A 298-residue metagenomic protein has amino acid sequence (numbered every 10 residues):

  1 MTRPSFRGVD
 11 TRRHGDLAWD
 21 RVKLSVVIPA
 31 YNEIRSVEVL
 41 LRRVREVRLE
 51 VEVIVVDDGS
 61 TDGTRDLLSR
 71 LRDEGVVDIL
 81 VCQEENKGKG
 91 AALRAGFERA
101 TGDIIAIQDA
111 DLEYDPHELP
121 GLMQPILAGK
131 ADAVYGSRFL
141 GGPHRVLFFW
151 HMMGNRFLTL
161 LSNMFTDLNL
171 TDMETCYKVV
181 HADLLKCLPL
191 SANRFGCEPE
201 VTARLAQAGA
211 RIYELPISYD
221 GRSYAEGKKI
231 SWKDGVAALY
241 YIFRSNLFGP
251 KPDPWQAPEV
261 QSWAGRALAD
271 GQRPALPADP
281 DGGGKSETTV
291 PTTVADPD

Functional and structural regions predicted by a protein language model:
M1-R21, F165-D167, L190-D298: Hydrophobic helical membrane-anchoring modules
K23-S25, E52, E200: Cell-envelope/extracellular polymer assembly enzymes that use nucleotide-activated donors
R35-V39, D62-L71: Acidic helix N-cap motif at the loop->helix transition within catalytic regions of sugar-transfer enzymes
R42-V51: Short, acidic, metal-binding catalytic loop of nucleotide-sugar glycosyltransferases
V51-I54, R65-R99: Conserved donor nucleotide-binding strand/loop of the catalytic core
D57-D66, L112: A conserved acidic beta->alpha catalytic loop
Q83-R99, I104, P116-F195, G221-L239: Acceptor/aglycone-binding surface of glycosyltransferases and processive sugar-polymer synthases
